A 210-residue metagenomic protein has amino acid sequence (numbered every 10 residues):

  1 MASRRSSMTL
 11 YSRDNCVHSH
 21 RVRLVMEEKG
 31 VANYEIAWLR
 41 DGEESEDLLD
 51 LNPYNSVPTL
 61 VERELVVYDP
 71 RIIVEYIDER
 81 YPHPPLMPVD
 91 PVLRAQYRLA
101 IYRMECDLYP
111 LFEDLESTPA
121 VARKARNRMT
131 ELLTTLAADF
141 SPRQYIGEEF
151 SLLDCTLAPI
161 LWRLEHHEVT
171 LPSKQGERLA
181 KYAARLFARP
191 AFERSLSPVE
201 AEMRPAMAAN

Functional and structural regions predicted by a protein language model:
M1-A137: GST-like domain detector, emphasizing the conserved glutathione-binding G-site in the N-terminal thioredoxin-like
R13, L152, V199: Short, solvent-exposed turn/loop segments enriched in Gly/Ser/Thr/Pro and often Arg
L48, H167, P172, M207-A209: A generic membrane alpha-helix/interface feature
Y81, Q175-R178, A201: Extended, non-catalytic scaffold segments that flank or surround catalytic motifs
V92, A100, M104-A188, E193-S195: GST-like fold's C-terminal all-alpha helical module
V199-N210: Acidic/histidine-enriched, glycine/proline-rich intrinsically disordered or flexible terminal extensions
